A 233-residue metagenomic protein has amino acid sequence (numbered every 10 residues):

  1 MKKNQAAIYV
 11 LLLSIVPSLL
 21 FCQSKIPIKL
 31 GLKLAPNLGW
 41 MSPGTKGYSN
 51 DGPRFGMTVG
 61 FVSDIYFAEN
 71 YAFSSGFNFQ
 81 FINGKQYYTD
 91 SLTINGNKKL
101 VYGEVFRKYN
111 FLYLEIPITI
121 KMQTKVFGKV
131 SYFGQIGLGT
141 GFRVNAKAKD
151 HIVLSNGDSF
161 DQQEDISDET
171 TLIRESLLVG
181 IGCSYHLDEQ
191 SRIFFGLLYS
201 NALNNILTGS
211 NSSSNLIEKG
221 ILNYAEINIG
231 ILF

Functional and structural regions predicted by a protein language model:
C22-V62, L232: Short glycine/proline- and aromatic-enriched beta-strand/turn motifs that initiate or cap beta-hairpins
K25, A68, K125-K129, H186-Q190: Outer-membrane beta-barrel channels and translocator barrels
I26-I28, P53-M57, N110-L114, V130 (+2 more regions): Residues that define the transmembrane beta-barrel architecture of outer-membrane proteins
L32-P36, M57-I65, F77-F79, L114-M122 (+4 more regions): Residues on the lipid-exposed face of transmembrane beta-strands in outer-membrane beta-barrel proteins
S42-N50, V101-R107, Q163-E169, N211-I217: Extracellular loop and loop/strand-boundary signature of outer-membrane beta-barrel proteins
S42-Y48, K85-L92, A146-S155, I206-S213: Outer-membrane beta-barrel translocator domains and adjoining extracellular loop/strand segments of Gram-negative
S49-G103, L112-L114, I231: Glycine- and aromatic-enriched membrane insertion/assembly motifs of diderm outer-membrane and organelle channel
D168-T170, R174-V179, C183-F233: Predominantly the C-terminal beta-signal and adjacent terminal strand-loop region of outer-membrane beta-barrel
